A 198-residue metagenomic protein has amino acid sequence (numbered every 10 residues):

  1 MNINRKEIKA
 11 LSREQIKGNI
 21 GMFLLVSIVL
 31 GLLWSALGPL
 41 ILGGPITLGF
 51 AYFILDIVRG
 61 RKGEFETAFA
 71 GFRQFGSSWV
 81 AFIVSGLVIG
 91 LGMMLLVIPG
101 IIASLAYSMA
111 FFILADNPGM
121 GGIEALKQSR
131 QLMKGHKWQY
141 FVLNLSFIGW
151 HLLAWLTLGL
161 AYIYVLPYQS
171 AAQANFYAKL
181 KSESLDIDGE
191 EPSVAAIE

Functional and structural regions predicted by a protein language model:
I3-L33, K62-G92, L105-W155, P192 (+1 more regions): Interfacial aromatic "cap" segments that immediately flank transmembrane helices in multipass membrane proteins
G31, S35-G63, G86-E124, H151-D186: Selective recognition of hydrophobic, aromatic-rich stretches within alpha-helical transmembrane segments of polytopic
G189: Active-site neighborhood for divalent-cation/phosphate handling
